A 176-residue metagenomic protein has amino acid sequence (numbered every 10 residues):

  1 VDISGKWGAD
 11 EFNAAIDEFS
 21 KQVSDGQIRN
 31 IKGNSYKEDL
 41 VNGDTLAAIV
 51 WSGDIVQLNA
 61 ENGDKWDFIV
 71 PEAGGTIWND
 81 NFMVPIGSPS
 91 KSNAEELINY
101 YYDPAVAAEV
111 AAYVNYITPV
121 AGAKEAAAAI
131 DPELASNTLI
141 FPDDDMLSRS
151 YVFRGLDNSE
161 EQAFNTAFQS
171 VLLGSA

Functional and structural regions predicted by a protein language model:
V1, N79-M83: Periplasmic solute-binding protein
V1, S24, V41, T45 (+5 more regions): Sec-exported extracytoplasmic/periplasmic mature domains
D2-I69: Ligand-binding pocket segment of bilobal, Venus flytrap-like solute-binding proteins
E11-E18, K32, Y36, W51-D54 (+6 more regions): Stable alpha-helical elements in mature extracytoplasmic
E38, D144-A176: Conserved C-terminal helix/tail region of periplasmic/extracytoplasmic solute-binding proteins
D64-D80: Extended hydrophobic/aromatic segments used for targeting, binding, or gating
T76, V84-S148: Mature extracytoplasmic/periplasmic domains
